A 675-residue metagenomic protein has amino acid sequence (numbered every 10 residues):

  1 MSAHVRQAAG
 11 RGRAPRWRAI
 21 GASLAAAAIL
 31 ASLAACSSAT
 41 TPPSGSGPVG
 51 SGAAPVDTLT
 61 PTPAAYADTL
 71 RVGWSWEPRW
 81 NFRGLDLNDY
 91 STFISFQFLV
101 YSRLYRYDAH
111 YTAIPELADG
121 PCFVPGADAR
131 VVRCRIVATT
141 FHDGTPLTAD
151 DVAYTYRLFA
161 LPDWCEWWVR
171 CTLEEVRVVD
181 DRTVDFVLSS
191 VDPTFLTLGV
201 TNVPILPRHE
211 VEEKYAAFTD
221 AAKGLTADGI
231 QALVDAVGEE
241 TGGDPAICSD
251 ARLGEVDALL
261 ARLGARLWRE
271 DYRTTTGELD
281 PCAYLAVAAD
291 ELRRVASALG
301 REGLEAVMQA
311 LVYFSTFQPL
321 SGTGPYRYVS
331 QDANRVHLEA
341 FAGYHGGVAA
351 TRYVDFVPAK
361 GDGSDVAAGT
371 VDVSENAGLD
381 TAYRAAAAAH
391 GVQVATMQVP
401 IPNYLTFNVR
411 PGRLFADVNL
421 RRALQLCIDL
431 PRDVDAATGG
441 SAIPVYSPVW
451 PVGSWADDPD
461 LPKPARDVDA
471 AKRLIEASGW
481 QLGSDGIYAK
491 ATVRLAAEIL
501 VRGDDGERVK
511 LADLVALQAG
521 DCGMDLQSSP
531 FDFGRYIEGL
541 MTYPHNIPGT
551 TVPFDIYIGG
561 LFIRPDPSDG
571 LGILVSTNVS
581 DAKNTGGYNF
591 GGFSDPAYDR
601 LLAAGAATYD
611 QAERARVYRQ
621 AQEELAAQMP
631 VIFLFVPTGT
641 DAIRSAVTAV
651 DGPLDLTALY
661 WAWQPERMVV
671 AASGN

Functional and structural regions predicted by a protein language model:
P61, D641-N675: Long beta-strand-rich cores associated with HINT superfamily self-processing modules
T69-A127, R157, S321, D655: N-terminal lobe/hinge region of extracytoplasmic solute-binding protein
V72, G144, V366, E375 (+2 more regions): Periplasmic binding protein-like
G120-W164, V179, D185-S190, T194-L196 (+2 more regions): Aromatic- and charge-enriched surface segment that lines or borders ligand/interaction sites
R135-I136, L158, F314-T316, A340-A385 (+2 more regions): Ligand-site clamp/hinge motif
V169-L304: Surface-exposed binding/hinge segments that line and control ligand-binding clefts or catalytic entry sites
T197-G199, G322, D435, S478-R502 (+2 more regions): Bilobed periplasmic-binding protein-like "clamshell/Venus-flytrap" ligand-binding domains
P319-L320, R327-V329, R335-A342, A416-D521 (+3 more regions): Append "and occasionally in soluble cytosolic enzymes with long acidic Gly/Pro-rich linkers
